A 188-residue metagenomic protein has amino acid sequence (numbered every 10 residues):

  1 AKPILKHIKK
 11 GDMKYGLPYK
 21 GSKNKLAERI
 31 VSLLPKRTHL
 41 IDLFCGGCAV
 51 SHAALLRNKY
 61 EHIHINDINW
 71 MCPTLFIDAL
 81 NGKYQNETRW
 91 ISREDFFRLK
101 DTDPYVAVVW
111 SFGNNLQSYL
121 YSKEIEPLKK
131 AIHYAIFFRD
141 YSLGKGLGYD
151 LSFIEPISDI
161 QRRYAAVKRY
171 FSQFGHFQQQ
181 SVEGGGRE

Functional and structural regions predicted by a protein language model:
A1-I4, E188: Short intrinsically disordered, low-complexity coil segments enriched in acidic
P3-H39, A49-V50: S-adenosyl-L-methionine
H39-I41, H64: Structural motif
F44-C48: Class I SAM-dependent methyltransferase "Motif I" SAM/SAH-binding loop
A54: Aromatic pocket-lining residues of Rossmann-like dinucleotide-binding sites
R57, E61-E188: Class I S-adenosyl-L-methionine-dependent methyltransferase module
